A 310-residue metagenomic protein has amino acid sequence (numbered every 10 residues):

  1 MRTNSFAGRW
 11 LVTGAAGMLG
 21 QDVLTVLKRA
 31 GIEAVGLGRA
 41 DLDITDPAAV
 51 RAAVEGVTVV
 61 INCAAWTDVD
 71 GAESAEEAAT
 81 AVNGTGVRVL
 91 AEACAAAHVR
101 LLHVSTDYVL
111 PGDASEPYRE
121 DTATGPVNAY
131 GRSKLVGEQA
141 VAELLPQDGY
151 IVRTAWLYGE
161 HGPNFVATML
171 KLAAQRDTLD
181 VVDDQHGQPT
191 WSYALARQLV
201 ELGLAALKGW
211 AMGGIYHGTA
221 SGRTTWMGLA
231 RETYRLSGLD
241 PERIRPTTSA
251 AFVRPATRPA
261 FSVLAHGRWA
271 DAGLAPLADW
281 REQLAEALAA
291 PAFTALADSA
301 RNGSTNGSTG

Functional and structural regions predicted by a protein language model:
F6-L27: N-terminal Rossmann NAD(P)H-binding glycine-rich loop of SDR-like oxidoreductase domains
T13, L37, C63-A64, L101-T106 (+2 more regions): SDR active-site strand-loop-helix element
G36, L42-G84, A93-A95: NAD(P)H-binding glycine-rich loop region in Rossmannoid oxidoreductase-like domains and their noncatalytic homologs
S74, A81, T85-V89, V109-V152 (+1 more regions): Catalytic helix-loop patch of NAD(P)-dependent Rossmann-fold dehydrogenases
Q139-G187, Y193-A196, V200-E201: NAD(P)-dependent short-chain dehydrogenase/reductase
L195, L199, G218, L229 (+2 more regions): Non-catalytic, hydrophobic alpha-helical segments
Q198, A205-A256, A295-A300: Mid/C-terminal beta-alpha module of Rossmann-like enzyme folds, strongest in SDR-family dehydrogenases/epimerases
T257-G310: C-terminal amphipathic/interface module of NAD(P)-dependent oxidoreductases and related NAD-binding regulators
